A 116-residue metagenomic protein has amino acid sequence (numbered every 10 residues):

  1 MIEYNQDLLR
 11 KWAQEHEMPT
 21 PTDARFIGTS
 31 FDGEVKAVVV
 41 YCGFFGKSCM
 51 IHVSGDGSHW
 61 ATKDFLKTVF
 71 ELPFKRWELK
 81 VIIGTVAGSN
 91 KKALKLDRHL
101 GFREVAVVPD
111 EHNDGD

Functional and structural regions predicted by a protein language model:
M1-P19: Short amphipathic alpha-helix that is part of the acyltransferase structural core
D7, H59-W60: Ankyrin repeat (ANK) tandem alpha-helical domains that serve as protein-protein interaction scaffolds, prominent
E17-D32: A short helix-loop-beta-strand connector motif used in the catalytic cores of GNAT acetyltransferases and, in some
G28-H59: Conserved donor-binding loop and adjoining core beta-sheet/short helix segment in diverse acyl/aminoacyl transferases
A61-L72, K91-H99: Conserved acetyl-CoA-binding loop-helix of GNAT-fold acetyltransferases
K75-V86: Conserved GNAT acetyl-CoA-binding A-motif
T85, R103-D116: Conserved catalytic-core motifs of GNAT/GCN5-like acyltransferases
N90-K92, H112-N113: Short glycine/proline-centered loop/turn elements that form peptide/ligand docking sites
